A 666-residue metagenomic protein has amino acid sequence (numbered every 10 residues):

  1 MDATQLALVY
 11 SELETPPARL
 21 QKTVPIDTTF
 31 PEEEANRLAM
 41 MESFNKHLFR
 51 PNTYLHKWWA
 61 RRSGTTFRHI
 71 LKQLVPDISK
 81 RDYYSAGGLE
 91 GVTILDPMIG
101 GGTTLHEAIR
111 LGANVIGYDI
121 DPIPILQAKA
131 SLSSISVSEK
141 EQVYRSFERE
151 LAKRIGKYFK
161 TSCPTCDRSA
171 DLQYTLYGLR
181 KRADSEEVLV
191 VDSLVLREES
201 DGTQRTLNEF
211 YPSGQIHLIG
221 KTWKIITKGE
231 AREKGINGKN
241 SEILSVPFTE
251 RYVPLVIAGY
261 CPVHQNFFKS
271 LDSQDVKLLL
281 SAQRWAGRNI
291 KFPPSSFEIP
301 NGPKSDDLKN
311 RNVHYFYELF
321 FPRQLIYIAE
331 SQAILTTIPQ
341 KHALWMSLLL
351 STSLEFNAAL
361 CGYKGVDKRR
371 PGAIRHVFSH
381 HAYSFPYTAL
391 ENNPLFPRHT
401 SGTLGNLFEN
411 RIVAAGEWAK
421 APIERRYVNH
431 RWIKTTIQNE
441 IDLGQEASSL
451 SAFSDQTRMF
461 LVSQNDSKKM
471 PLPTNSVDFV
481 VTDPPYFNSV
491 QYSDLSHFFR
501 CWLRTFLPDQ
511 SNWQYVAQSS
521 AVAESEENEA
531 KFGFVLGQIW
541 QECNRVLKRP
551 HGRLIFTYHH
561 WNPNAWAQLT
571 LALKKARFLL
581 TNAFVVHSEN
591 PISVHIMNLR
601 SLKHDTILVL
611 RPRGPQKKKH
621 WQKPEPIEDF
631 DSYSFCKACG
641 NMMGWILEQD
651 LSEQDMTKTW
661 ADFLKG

Functional and structural regions predicted by a protein language model:
D2-L95, L105, I109-P473, Q491-S525 (+9 more regions): Nucleic-acid modification enzymes, centered on SAM-dependent nucleic-acid methyltransferases
M98: Conserved glycine-centered beta->alpha loop in an early N-terminal alpha/beta scaffold
G101-G102: Conserved SAM/SAH-binding loop
V480-V481: Hydrophobic beta-strand segment of the Class I
P508-Q510, H551-H559: Conserved beta-strand signature within the Rossmann-like core of class I S-adenosyl-L-methionine
G533-H551, K575: A short glycine-rich, Lys/Arg-flanked "PGG" loop and its adjoining helix->strand segment in the class I
Q568-K575: Conserved helicase motor "Helicase C" RecA-like lobe of SF1/SF2 P-loop NTPases
